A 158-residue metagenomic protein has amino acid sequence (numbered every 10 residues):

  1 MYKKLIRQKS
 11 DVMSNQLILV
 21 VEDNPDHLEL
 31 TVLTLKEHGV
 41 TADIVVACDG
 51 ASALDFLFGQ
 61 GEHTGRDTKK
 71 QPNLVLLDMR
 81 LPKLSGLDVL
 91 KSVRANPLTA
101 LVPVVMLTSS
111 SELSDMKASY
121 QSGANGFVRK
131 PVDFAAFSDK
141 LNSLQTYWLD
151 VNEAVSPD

Functional and structural regions predicted by a protein language model:
Q16-D26, T31-K36, V75: Conserved acidic segment of CheY-like receiver
T41-C48, D55-L57: Short hydrophobic/Thr-rich beta-strand motif most characteristic of the beta2 strand and flanking loop of CheY-like
D49, K70, S85-D88: Acidic catalytic/metal-coordinating carboxylates
S52, V132-S143, E153-P157: C-terminal output helix
E62, L87-A100: Short amphipathic alpha-helix used as the core "switch/output" element in two-component signaling
D78, T108: Active-site residues of response regulator receiver
P82, E112: The feature encodes the CheY-like receiver
